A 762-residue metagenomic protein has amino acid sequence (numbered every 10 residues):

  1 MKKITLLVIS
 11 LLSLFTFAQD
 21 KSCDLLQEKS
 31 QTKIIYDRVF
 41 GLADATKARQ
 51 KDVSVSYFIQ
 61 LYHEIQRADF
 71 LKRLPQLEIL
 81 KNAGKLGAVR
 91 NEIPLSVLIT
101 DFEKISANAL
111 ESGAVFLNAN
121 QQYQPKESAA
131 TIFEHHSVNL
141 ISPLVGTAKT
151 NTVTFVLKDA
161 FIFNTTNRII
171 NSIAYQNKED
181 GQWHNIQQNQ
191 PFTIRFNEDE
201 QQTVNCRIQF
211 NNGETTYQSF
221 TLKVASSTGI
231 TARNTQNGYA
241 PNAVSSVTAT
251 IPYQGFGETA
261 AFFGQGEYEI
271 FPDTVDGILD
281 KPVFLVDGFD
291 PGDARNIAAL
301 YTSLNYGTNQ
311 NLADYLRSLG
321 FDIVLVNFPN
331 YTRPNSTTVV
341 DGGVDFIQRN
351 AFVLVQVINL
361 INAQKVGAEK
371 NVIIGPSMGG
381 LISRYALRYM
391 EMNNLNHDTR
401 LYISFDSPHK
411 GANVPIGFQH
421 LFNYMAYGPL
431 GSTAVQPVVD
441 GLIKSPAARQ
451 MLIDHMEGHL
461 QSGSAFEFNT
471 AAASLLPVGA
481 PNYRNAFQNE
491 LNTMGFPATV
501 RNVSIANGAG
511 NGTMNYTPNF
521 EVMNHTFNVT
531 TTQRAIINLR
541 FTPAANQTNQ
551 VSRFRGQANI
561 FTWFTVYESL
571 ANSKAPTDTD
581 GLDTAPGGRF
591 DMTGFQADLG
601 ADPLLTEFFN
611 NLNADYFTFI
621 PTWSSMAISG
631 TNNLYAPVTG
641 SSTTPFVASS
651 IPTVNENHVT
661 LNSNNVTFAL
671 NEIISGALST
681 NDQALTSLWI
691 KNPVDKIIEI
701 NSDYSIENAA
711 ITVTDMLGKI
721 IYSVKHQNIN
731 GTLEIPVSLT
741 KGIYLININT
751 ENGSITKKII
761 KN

Functional and structural regions predicted by a protein language model:
M1-C23, T680, K719, I743-I748 (+1 more regions): Bacterial Sec-dependent N-terminal signal peptides
Q19-S246, I673-A677: Extracellular/lumenal mature domains of secreted and surface-exposed proteins
E28-E127, E490-L678: C-terminal catalytic-base region of ester-bond hydrolases, centering on the histidine of the charge-relay
E258-F328, T332: Short, surface-exposed "cap/lid" segments of acyl-processing enzymes
I278-V283, F289, S318-V324, V366-N371 (+2 more regions): Loop/turn elements at helix/coil->beta-strand transitions in domains of secreted/extracellular proteins
R333-V353: Catalytic nucleophile-loop/oxyanion-hole region of alpha/beta-hydrolase and closely related hydrolase-like folds
A351-P477, Q488, G510-S552: Serine-dependent carboxylesterase/thioesterase catalytic core of lipase-like alpha/beta-hydrolase/SGNH enzymes
Q683-N762: C-terminal outer-membrane/trafficking sorting elements
